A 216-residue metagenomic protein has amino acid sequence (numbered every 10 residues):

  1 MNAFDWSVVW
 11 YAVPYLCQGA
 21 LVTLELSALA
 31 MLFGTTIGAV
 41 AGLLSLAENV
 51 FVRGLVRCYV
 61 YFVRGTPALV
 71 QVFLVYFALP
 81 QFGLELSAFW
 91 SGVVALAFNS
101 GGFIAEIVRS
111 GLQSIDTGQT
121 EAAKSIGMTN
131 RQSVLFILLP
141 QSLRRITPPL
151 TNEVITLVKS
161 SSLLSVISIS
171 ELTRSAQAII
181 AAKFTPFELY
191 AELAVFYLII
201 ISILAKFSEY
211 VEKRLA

Functional and structural regions predicted by a protein language model:
M1-A216: Transmembrane alpha-helices and adjacent helix-loop boundaries
